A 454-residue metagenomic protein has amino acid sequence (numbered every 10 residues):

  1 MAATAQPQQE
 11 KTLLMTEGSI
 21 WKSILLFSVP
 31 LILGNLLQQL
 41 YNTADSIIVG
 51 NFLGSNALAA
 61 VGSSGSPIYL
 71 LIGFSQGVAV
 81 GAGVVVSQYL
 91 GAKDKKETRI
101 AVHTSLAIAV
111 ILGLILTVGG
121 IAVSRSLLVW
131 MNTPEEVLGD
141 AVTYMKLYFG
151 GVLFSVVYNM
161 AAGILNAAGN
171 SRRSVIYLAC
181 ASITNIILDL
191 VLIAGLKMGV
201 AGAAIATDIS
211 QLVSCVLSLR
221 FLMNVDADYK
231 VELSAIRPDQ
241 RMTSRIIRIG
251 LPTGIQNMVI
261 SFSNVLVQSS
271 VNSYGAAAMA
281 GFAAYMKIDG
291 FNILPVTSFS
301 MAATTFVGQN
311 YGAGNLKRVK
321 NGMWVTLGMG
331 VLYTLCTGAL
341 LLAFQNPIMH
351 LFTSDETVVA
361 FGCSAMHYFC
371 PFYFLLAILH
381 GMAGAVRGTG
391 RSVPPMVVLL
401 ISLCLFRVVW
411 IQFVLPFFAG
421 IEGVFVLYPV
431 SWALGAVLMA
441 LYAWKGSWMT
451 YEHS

Functional and structural regions predicted by a protein language model:
M1-S28, V86-G151, G195-L251, V307-F372 (+1 more regions): Short alpha-helical transmembrane segments in multi-pass integral membrane proteins
E17, W21-L40, A44, P67-F74 (+6 more regions): Residue-level signal for short hydrophobic patches within transmembrane helices of multi-pass membrane transporters
L26-D45, L147, A181, S210-S214 (+4 more regions): Transmembrane helical elements of multi-pass membrane transporters/channels
L31, N35, I47, N51 (+17 more regions): Transmembrane alpha-helix boundary and packing residues in multipass membrane permease domains and related
L36, L40-A59, L128-E135, V191-M198 (+5 more regions): Helix-terminus/linker motif at the lipid-water interface of multi-pass membrane proteins
S55-S66, M145, A204, A276-F291 (+2 more regions): Small-residue hotspots at the loop-to-helix junctions and early N-terminal turns of transmembrane alpha-helices
L58-V118, S155-S174, Q268, G281-Q345 (+1 more regions): Small-residue-rich hydrophobic transmembrane alpha-helices
A79, Y148-N166, S174-S182, A203-V216 (+4 more regions): Short runs within selected transmembrane alpha-helices of multi-pass transporters and secretion channels
